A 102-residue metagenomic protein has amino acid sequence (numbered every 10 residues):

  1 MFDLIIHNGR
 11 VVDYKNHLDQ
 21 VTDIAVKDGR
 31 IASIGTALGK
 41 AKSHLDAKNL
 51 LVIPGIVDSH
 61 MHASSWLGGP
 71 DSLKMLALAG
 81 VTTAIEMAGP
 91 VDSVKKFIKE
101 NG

Functional and structural regions predicted by a protein language model:
M1-I5, R10-I53: Histidine-rich, glycine-flanked metal-binding segment
D13, H60, A88-G89: Residues that line or immediately flank small-molecule/substrate-binding pockets and catalytic motifs
K15, Q20, S65-G69, S93: Active-site-proximal flexible loops/turns
D23-A25, V57, T82-T83: A fold-wide structural signal in alpha/beta-hydrolase
K27, H62, M87: Acidic/polar N-terminal loop/beta-strand segments that form early-domain functional surfaces
L50-D71: Di-metal (Zn2+ and/or Mg2+/Mn2+) metal-binding site signature of metallo-dependent hydrolases with the MBL/beta-CASP
D71-G102: Divalent-metal coordination cores built from histidine and acidic residues
